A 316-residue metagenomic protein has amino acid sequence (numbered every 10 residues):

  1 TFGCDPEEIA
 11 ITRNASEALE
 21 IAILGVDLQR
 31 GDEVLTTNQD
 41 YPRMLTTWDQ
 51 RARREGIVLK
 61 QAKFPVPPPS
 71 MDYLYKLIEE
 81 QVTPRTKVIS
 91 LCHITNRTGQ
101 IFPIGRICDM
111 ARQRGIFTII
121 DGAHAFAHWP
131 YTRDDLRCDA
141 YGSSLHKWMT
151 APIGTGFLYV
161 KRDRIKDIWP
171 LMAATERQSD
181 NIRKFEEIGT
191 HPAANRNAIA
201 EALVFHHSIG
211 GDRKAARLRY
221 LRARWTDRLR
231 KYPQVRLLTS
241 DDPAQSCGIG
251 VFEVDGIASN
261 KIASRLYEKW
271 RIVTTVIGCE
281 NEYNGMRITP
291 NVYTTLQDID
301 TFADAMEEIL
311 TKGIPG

Functional and structural regions predicted by a protein language model:
T1-G316: Pyridoxal 5′-phosphate
